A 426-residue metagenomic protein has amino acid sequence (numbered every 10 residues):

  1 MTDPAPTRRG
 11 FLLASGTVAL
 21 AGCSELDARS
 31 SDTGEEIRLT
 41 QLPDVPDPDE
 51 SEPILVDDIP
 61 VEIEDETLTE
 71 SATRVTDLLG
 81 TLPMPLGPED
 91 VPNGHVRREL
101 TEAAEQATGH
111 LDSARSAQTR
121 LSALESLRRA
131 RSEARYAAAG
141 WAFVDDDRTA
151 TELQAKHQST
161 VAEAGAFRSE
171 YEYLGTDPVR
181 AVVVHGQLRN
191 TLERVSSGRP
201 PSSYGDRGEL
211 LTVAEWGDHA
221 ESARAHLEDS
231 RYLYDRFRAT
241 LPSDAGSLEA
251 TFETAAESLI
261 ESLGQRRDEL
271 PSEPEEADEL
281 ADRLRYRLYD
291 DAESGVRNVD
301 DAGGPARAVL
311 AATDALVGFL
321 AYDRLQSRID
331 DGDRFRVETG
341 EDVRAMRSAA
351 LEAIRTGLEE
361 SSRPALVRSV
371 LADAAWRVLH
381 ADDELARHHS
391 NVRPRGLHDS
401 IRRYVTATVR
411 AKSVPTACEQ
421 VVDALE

Functional and structural regions predicted by a protein language model:
M1-E426: Terminal disorder- and signal-encoded targeting elements
